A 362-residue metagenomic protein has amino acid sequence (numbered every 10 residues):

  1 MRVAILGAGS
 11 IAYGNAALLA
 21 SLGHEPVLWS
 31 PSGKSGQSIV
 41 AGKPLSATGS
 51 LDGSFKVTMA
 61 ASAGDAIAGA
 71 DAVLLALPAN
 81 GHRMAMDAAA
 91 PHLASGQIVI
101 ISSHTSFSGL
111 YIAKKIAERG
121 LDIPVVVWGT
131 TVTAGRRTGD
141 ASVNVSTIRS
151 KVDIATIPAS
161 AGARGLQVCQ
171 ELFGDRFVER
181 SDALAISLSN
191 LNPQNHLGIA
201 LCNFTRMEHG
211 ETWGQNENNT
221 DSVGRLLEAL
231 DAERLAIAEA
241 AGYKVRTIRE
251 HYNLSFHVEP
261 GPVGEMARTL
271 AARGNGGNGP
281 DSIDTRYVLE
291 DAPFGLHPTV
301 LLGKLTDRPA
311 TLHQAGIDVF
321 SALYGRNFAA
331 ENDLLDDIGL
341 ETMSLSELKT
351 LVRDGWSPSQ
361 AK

Functional and structural regions predicted by a protein language model:
M1-T48: NAD(P)+-binding Rossmann beta1-loop-alpha1 motif at the extreme N-terminus of oxidoreductases
G23, K56-V57, A70, G96: Short, well-ordered alpha-helix to beta-strand connector turns
G49-T58, L121-V125: A short helix-to-beta-strand connector/capping loop
G53-G69: Short acidic low-complexity segments
L74-L75, A79-A141: Rossmann-like NAD(P)(H) cofactor-binding subdomain of soluble oxidoreductases
G139-W213, E217-H251: Internal alpha-helical scaffold of NAD(P)-dependent oxidoreductase catalytic cores
G224-K362: NAD(P)-dependent Rossmann-like dehydrogenase/reductase catalytic/cofactor-binding core
